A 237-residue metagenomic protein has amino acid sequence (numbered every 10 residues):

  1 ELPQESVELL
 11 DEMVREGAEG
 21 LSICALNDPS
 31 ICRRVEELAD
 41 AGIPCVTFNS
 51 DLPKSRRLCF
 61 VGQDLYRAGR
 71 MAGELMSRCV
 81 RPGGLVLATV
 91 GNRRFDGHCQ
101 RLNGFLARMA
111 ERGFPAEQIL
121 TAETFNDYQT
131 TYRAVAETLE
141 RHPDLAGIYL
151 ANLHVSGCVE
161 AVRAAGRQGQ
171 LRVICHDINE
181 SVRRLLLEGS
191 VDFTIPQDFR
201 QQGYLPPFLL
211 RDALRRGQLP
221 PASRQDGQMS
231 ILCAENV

Functional and structural regions predicted by a protein language model:
E1-S6, N27, S50, V61-M71 (+5 more regions): Hinge/beta->alpha junction and helix N-cap segments in small-molecule ligand-binding domains
S6-L9, M13, E19-A39, F105 (+1 more regions): Hydrophobic alpha-helical
D11-R15, G83, A107-R112, S181-L187: Non-catalytic structural scaffold of enzyme domains
A18, R57, D144-L145, V191: Local beta-strand N-terminus motif with an aromatic residue
S30-R67, N179-E188: Flexible loop/hinge segments that line or gate small-molecule binding clefts
V46, L87, Y149, R172-I174 (+1 more regions): Structural detector of well-ordered beta-strand residues that form the stable sheet scaffold of enzyme domains
A68-V86: A conserved helix-loop-strand patch within extracytoplasmic ligand-binding domains of the periplasmic binding
M109-R112, D198-V237: Hinge/cleft segment of the Venus flytrap/periplasmic-binding protein
